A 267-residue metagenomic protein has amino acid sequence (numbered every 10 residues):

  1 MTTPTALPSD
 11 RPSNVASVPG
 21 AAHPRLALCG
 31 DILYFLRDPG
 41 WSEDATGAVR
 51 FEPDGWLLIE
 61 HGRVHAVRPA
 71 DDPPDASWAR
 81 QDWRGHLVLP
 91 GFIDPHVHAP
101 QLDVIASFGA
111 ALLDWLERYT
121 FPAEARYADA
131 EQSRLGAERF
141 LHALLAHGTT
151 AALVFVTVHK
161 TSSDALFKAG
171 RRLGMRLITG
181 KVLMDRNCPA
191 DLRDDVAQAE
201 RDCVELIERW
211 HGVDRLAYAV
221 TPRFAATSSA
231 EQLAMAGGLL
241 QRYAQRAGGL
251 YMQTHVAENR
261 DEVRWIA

Functional and structural regions predicted by a protein language model:
M1-D75: N-terminal metal-binding scaffold of metallo-dependent hydrolase/deaminase domains
H23, S77-W78, R84, H147-T150 (+3 more regions): Short coil/turn connectors at secondary-structure junctions
H23-G30, P74-D114, E138, L145-A146: Replace "His-x-His-based motif
L57, G62, G85, H96 (+4 more regions): Divalent metal-coordination and catalytic microenvironments
H98, T157, A257: Catalytic metal-binding/acid-base residues of hydrolase active sites
A106-M175, Q198-G212: Alpha-helical scaffold segments that flank or form the walls of functional sites
T161-A267: Metal-coordinating catalytic core of metallo-dependent amide/deamination hydrolases
